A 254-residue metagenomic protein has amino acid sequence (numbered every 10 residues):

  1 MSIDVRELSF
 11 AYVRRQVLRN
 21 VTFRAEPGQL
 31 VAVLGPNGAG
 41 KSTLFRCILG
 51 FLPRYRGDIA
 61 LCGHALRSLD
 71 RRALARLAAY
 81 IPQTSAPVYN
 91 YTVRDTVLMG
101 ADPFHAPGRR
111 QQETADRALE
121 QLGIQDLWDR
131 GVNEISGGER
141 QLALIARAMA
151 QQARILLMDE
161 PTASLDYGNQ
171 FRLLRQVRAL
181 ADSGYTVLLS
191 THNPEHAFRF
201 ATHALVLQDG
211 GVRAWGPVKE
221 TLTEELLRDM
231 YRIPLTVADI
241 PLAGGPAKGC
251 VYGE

Functional and structural regions predicted by a protein language model:
L34-P36: The feature captures the beta-strand-to-loop junction immediately N-terminal to the Walker
L49: Helix-to-loop junction immediately C-terminal to a conserved catalytic motif
G57-A65, A73-L74: Conserved ABC transporter NBD signature motif
R110-L127, Q152: Conserved ABC ATPase "signature" region
G131-I135, E139: Conserved ABC ATPase signature
L156-E160: Catalytic Walker B motif of ABC-type/P-loop ATPase nucleotide-binding domains
M230-E254: ABC ATPase nucleotide-binding domains
